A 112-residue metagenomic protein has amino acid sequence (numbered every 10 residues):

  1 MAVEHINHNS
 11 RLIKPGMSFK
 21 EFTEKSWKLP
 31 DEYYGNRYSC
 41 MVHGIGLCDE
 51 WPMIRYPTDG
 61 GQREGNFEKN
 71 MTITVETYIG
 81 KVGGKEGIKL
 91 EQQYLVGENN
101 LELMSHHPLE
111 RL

Functional and structural regions predicted by a protein language model:
M1-L112: Active-site neighborhoods and metal-handling regions in enzymes and metal-associated proteins
